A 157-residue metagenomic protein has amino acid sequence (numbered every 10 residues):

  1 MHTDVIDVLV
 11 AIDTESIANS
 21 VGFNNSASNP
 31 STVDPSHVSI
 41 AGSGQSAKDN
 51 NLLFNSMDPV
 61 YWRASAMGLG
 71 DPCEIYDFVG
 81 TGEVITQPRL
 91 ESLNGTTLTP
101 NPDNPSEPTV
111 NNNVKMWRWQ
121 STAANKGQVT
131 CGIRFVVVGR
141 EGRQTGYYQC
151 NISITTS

Functional and structural regions predicted by a protein language model:
M1-P30: N-terminal leader/pro-regions and domain N-caps
S20-S56: N-terminal edge beta-strand
K48-N94: Contiguous segments within soluble domain cores/interaction surfaces
D49-L52, P105-P108, W119-S121: Beta-strand-rich interaction surfaces with strong enrichment in secreted/lumenal proteins
N55, N112, A124-K126: Surface-exposed coil/turn segments at beta-strand junctions on protein surfaces, enriched
I85-W117: Extended, solvent-exposed segments with strong compositional bias
A124-Y147: Internal, hydrophobic beta-strand segments that form the core of beta-sheet-rich folds
R143-S157: Short beta-strand elements
